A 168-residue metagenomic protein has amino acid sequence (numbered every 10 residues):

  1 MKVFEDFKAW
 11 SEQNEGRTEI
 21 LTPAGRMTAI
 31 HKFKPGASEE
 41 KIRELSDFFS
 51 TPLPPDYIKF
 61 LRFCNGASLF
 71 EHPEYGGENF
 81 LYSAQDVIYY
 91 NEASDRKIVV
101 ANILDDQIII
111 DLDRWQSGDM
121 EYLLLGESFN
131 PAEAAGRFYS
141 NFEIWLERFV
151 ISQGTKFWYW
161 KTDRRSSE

Functional and structural regions predicted by a protein language model:
M1-I109, R114, R164: A surface-exposed partner-binding patch
L104, L125-N130, D163-R164: Secondary-structure transition/turn motif
I108-D113, E121-Y122, A134: A short secondary-structure junction signal
D113-S117, E143: A short, sequence-level motif marking secondary-structure junctions
Q116-M120, E127: C-terminal/domain-terminus segments
L124-G154: A recognition module on extended beta-rich or small alphabeta surfaces enriched in W/G with H and D/E
S152-D163: Charged phosphate-binding loop/patch that engages nucleotide di/tri-phosphates or the phosphate backbone of nucleic
S166-E168: Non-cytosolic coordination micro-motifs
